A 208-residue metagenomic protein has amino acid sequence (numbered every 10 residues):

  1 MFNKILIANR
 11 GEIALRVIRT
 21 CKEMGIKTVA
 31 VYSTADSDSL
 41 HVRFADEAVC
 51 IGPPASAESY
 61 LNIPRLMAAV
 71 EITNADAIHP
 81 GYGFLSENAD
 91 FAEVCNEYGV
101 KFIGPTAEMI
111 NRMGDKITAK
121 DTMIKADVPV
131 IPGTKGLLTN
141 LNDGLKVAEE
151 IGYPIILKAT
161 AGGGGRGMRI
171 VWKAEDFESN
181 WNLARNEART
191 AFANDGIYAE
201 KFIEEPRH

Functional and structural regions predicted by a protein language model:
M1-H208: N-terminal beta-alpha lobe that positions the nucleotide/phosphoryl donor in ATP/NTP-coupled carboxylate activation
